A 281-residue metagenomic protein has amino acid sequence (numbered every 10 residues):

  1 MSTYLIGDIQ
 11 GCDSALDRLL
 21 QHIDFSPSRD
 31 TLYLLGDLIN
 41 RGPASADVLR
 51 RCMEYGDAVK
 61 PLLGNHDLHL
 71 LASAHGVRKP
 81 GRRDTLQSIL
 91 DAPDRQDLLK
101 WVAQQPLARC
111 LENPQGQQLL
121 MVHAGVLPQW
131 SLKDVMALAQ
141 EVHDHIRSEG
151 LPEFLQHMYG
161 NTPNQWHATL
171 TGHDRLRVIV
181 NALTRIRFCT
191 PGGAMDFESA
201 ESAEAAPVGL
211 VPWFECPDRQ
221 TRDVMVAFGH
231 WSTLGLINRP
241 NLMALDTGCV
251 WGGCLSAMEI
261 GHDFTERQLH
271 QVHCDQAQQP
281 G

Functional and structural regions predicted by a protein language model:
M1-Y55, L68: N-terminal active-site segment of His-dependent metallophosphoesterases
S2-Q10, L119-G125, A244-L245: Active-site-proximal beta-strand elements of phosphoester/diester hydrolases
S2-Y4, D57-K60, R222-M225: Short active-site oxyanion
L5, L34, P61-L62, L120 (+2 more regions): Residue-level marker for buried hydrophobic side chains located in beta-strands that build the well-ordered beta-sheet
D8, D37, G64-N65, V102 (+3 more regions): Divalent metal-coordination and catalytic microenvironments
C12-S14, N40-G42, H66-A72, Q129 (+2 more regions): Active-site environment of divalent metal-dependent phosphoester hydrolases
A46-L49, M53-D174: Active-site neighborhood of divalent metal-dependent phosphoester bond hydrolases
M136-G281: Acidic, His/Gly-rich catalytic cores of divalent-metal-dependent hydrolytic chemistry
